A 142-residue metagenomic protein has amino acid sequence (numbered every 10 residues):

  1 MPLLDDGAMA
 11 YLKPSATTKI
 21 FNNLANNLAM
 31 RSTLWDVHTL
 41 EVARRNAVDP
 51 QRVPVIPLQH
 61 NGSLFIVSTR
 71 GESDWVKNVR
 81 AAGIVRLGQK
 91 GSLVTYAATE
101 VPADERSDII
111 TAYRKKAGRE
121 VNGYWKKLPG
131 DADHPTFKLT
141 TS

Functional and structural regions predicted by a protein language model:
P2-L3, G7, T18, N26 (+6 more regions): A generic structural signal for ordered alpha-helices
P2-V37, E120-D133: Alpha-helical membrane-targeting segments
M9-P14, A47-D49, A81-G83: Short hydrophobic/aromatic-rich motifs at helix boundaries and adjacent loops
L28-R31, F65-V76: Covalent nucleotidyltransferase core used to form phosphodiester bonds in nucleic acids
R31-L34, D49, L58, V79 (+2 more regions): A generic structural signal for short, solvent-exposed coil/turn residues that cap or connect secondary-structure
W35-R70: Short beta-strand segments
R70-S142: Short, structured beta-strand-loop surface elements
